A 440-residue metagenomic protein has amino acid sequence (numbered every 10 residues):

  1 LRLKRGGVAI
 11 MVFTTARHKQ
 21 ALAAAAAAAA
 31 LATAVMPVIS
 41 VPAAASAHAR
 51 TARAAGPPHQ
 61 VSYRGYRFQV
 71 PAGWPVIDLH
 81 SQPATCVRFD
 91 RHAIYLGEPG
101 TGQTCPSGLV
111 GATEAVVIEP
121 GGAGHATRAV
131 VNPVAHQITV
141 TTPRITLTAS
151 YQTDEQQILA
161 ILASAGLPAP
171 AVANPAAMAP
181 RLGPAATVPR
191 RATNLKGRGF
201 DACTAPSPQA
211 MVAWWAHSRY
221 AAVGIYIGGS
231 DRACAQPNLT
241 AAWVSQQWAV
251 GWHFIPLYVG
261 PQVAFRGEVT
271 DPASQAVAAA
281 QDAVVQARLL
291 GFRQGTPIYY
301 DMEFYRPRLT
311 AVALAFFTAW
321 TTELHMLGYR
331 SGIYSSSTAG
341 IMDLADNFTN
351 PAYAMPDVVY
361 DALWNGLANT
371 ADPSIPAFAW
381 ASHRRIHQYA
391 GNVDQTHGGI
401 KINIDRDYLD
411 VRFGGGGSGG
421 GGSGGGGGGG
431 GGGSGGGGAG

Functional and structural regions predicted by a protein language model:
G7-A47: Secretory targeting and sorting signals
V38-P57, G166-R191, R412-G440: N-terminal low-complexity, Pro/Thr-rich disordered segments that flank secretion/membrane-targeting signals
A54-P75, L79, P168-A222: N-terminal module-boundary/linker segments of secreted carbohydrate-active enzymes
G56-G122, A129: Secretory pathway targeting signatures of secreted, lumenal, and periplasmic proteins
W74, R144-M178: Surface-exposed amphipathic alpha-helical segments
M178-C203, H217, P351-G422, G438-G440: Functionally critical loop-and-helix segments that line ligand-binding/catalytic clefts of soluble enzyme domains
P189-Q209, A216-S218, I225-T318, M326-L327: Substrate-binding cleft of extracellular glycoside hydrolase catalytic domains
L324-D343: Aromatic-lined carbohydrate-recognition surfaces of secreted/lumenal glycan-active proteins
